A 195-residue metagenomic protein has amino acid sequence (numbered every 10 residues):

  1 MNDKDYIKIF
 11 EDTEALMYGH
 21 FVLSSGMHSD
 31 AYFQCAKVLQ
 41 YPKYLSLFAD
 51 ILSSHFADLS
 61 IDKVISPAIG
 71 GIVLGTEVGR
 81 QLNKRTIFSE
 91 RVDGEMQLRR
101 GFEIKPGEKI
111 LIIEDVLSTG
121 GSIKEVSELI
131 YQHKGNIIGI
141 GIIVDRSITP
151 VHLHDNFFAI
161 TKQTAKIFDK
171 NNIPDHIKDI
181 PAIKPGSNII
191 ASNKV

Functional and structural regions predicted by a protein language model:
M1-D58, N188-V195: Active-site-facing substrate-recognition patch
D3-I9, S127-V195: PRPP-dependent phosphoribosyltransferase catalytic core
F56, G79-R80, I130: A generic structural signal for well-ordered alpha-helical segments
S60, K105-G107, L153, D169: Residue-level preference for short coil/turn positions at secondary-structure junctions
S60-A68: Short glycine-rich phosphate-binding loop at a beta-alpha junction
I65, I87, L111, I138-G141 (+1 more regions): Hydrophobic/aromatic beta-strand patches that form the interior of the parallel beta-sheet core in alpha/beta enzyme
L74-L111, T119-G121: Short, glycine/charge-rich flexible loops or terminal/linker lids adjacent to PRPP-binding catalytic cores
E103-D145: A contiguous pocket-lining binding segment that forms or flanks enzyme active sites
